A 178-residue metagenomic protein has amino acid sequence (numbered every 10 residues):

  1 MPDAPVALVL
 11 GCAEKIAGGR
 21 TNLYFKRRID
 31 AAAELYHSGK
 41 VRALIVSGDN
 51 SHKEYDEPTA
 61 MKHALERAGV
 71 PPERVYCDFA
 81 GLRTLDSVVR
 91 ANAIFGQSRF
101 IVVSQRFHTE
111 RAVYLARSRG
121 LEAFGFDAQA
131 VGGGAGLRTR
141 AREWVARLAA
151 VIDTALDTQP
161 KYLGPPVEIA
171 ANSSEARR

Functional and structural regions predicted by a protein language model:
M1-A141: A structural signal for short, hydrophobic/glycine-enriched beta-strand patches
A4, D157-R178: Short linear elements at protein peripheries
S51-D56, F124, A146-D153, I169-S174: A general structural signal for short secondary-structure boundary/capping elements
L137-Y162: A transmembrane-helix-recognition feature enriched in membrane-embedded lipid enzymes and envelope glyco-/phospholipid
